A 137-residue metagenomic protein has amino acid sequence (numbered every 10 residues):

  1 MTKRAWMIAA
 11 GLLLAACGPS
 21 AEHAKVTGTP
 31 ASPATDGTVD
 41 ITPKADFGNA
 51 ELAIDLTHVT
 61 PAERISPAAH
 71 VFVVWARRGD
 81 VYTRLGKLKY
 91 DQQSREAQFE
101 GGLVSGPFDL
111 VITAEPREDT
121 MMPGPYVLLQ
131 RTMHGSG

Functional and structural regions predicted by a protein language model:
M1-A15: Sec-dependent bacterial lipoprotein signal peptides
C17-G137: N-terminal targeting/export leaders
